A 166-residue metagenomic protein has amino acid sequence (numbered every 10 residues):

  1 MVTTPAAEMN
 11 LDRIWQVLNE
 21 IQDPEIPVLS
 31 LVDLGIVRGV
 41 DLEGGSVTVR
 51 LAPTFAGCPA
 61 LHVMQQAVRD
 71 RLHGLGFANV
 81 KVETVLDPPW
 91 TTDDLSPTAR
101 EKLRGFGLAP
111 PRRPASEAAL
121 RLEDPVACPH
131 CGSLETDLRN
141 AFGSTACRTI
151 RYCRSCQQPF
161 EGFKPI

Functional and structural regions predicted by a protein language model:
M1-I166: Domain-level signature for proteins that mediate thiol-based redox and metal-cofactor handling
